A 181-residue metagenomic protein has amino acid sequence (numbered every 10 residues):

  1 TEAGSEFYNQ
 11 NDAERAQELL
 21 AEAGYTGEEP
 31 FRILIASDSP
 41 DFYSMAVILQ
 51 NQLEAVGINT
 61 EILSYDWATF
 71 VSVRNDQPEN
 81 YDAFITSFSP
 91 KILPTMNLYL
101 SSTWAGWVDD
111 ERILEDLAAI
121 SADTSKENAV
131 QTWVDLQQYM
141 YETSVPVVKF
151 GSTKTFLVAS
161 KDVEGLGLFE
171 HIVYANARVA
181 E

Functional and structural regions predicted by a protein language model:
T1-A21, S39-F42: Structural transition elements
E22-T26: Glycine-rich phosphate/diphosphate-binding loops that line cofactor/substrate pockets in enzymes
E28-S37, T60-I62, D82: Short, well-ordered beta-strand elements
R32-L34, D66, T153: Residue-level "edge-of-site" marker
S37-D38, I62-V73: Short helix-initiation/N-cap motifs at beta->coil->alpha
D41-Q50, R74-E181: Detector for C-terminal structural segments
G57: Short glycine-rich hinge loops at helix-strand junctions in the catalytic core of two-component histidine kinases
